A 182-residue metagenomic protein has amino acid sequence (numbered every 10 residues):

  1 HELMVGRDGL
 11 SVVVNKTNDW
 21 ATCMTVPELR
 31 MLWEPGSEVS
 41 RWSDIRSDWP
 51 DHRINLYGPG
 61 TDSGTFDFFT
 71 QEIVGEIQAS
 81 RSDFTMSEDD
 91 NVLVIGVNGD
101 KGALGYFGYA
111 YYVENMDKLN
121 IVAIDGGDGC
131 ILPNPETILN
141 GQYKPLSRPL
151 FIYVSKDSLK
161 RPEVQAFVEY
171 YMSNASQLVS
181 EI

Functional and structural regions predicted by a protein language model:
H1-I182: Exported/periplasmic ABC-transporter solute-binding proteins
